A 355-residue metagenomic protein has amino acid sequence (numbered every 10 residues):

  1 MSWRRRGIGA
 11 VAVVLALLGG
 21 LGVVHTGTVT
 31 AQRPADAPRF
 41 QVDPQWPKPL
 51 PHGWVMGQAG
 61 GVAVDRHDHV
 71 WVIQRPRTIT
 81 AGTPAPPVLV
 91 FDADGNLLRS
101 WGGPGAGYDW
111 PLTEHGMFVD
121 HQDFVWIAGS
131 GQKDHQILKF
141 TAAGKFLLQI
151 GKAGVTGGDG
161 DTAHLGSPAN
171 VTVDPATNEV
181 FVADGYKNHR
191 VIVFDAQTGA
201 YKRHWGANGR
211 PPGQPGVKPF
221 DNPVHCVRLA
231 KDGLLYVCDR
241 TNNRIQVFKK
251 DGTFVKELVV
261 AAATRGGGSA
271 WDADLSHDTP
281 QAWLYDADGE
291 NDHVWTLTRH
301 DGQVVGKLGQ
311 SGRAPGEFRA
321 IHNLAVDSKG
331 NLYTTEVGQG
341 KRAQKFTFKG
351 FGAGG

Functional and structural regions predicted by a protein language model:
M1-V13: Bacterial N-terminal signal peptides that target proteins for export
G9, L18-G355: Eukaryotic scaffold repeat domains enriched in small/polar residues
